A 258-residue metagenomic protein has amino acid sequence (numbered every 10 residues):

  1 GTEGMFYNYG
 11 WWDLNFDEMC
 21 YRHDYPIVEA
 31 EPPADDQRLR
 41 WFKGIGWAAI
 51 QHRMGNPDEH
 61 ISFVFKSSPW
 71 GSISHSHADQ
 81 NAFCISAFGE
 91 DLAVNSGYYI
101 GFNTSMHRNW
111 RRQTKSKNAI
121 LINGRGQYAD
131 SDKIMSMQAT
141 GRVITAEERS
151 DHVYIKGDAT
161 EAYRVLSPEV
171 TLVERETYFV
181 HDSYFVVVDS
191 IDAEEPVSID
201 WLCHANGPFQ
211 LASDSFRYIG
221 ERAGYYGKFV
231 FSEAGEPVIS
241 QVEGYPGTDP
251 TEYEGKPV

Functional and structural regions predicted by a protein language model:
G1-L92, I144-S150, P250-E254, V258: Carbohydrate-active enzyme catalytic cores, enriched for enzymes that act on polyanionic acidic polysaccharides
G10, Y99, N103-V258: CBM-like, beta-strand-rich accessory domains located in the C-terminal region of large, secreted polysaccharide-active
A93-Y98: Catalytic Cys-His active-site segments of thiol-dependent hydrolases/isopeptidases
